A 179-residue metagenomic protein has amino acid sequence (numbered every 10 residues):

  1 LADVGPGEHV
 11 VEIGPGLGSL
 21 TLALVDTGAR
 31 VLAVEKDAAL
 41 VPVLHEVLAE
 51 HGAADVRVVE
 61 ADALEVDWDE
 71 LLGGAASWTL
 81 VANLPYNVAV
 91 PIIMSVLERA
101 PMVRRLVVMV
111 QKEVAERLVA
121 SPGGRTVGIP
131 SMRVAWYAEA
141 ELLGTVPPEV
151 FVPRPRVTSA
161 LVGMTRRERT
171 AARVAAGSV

Functional and structural regions predicted by a protein language model:
L1-S178: Catalytic cores of RNA-modifying enzymes
